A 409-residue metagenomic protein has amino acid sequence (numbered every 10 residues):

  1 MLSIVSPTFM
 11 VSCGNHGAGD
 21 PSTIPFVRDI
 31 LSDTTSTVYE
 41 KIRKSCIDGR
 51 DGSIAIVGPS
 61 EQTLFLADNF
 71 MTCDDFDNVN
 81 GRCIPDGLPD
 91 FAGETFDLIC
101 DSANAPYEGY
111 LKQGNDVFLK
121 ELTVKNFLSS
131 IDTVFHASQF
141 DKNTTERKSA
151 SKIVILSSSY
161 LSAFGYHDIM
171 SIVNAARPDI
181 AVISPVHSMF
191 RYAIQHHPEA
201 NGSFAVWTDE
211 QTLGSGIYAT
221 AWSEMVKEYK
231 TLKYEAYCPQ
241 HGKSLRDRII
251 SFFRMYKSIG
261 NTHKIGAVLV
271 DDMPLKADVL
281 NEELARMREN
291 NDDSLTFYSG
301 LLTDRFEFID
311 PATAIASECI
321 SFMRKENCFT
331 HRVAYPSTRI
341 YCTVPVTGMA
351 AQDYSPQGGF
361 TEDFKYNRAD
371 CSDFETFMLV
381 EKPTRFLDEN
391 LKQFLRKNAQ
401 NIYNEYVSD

Functional and structural regions predicted by a protein language model:
M1-T8: Bacterial N-terminal signal peptides
C13-D409: Non-catalytic structural scaffold of enzyme domains
